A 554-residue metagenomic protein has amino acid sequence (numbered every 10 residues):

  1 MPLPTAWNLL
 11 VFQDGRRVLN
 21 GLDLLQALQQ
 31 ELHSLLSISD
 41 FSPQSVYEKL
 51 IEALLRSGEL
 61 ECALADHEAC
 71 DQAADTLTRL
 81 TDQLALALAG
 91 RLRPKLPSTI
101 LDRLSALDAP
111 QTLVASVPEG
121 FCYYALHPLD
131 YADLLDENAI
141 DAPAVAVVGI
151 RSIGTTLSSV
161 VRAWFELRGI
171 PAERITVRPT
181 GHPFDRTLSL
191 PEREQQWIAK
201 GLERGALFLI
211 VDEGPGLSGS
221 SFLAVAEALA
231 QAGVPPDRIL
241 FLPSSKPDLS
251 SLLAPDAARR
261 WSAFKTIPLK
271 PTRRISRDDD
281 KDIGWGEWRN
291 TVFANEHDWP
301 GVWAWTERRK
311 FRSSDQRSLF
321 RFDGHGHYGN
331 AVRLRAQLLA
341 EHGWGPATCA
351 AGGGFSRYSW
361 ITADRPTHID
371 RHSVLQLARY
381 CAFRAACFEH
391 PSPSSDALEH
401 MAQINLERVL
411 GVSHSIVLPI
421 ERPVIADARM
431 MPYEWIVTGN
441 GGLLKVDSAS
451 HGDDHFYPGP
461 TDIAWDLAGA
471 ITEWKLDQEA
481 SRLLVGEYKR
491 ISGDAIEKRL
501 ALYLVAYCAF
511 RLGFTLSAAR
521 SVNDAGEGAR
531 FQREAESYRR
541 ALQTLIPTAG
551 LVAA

Functional and structural regions predicted by a protein language model:
M1-S313, D364, H368-S373, E389-P393: PRPP-associated nucleotide enzymes
Q13, F165, R384, I471-W474 (+1 more regions): Generic structural signal for hydrophobic core residues of well-folded globular domains
N138-I140, A199-G201, S415-I420, I436: A short acidic-Thr-Gly-centered motif at the start of a beta-strand
A263-L269, V437-G439, L444-V446, Y538-I546: Short, structured interface segments
I275-F293, V409-V412, E536-T548: Non-catalytic membrane-proximal stalk/linker segments that position and tether the catalytic domains
W288-V417, D427, P432-E434, G441-G442 (+1 more regions): Conserved ATP-binding subdomain of kinase catalytic cores across diverse folds
P423-I425: Conserved protein kinase catalytic-loop anchor
A468, R482-L551: Helix-rich C-terminal or lid/interface subdomains of diverse kinases
